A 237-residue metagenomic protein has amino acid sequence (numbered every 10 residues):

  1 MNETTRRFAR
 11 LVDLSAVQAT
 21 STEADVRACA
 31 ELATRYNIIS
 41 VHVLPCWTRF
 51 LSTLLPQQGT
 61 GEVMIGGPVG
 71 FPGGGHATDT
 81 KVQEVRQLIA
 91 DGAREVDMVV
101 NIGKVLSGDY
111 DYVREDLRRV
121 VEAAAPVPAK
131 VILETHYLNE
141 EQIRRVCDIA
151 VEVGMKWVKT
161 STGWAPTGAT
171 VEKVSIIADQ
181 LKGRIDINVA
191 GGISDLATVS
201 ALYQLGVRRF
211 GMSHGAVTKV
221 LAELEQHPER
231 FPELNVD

Functional and structural regions predicted by a protein language model:
M1-A90, E140-R145, I149-E152: Conserved N-terminal beta1-alpha1 strand-loop-helix module at the mouth
S15, G67-P72, A90-V105, E152-T167 (+2 more regions): Glycine-rich phosphate-binding active-site loops on the catalytic face of alpha/beta enzymes
D25-C29, E84-V85, V113-V120, V146 (+3 more regions): A general structural detector for well-ordered alpha-helical segments in enzyme core domains, enriched
A30, T34-F50, L54, V96-R114 (+1 more regions): Glycine-rich, proline-tolerant flexible connector loops at the mouths of alpha/beta enzymes
A30-I38, V127-K130, G154-K159, L181-I185 (+1 more regions): Short, surface-exposed connector motifs at secondary-structure boundaries
P45, R49-F71, G108-T135, R144 (+3 more regions): Alpha-helix-loop-beta-strand connector modules within alpha/beta enzyme cores
S52, H76-Q87, L138-I149, I176-G183 (+2 more regions): Catalytic cores of alpha/beta
V99-G103, A129-L138: Conserved strand-turn element in the central/C-terminal portion of the radical SAM core barrel that lines
